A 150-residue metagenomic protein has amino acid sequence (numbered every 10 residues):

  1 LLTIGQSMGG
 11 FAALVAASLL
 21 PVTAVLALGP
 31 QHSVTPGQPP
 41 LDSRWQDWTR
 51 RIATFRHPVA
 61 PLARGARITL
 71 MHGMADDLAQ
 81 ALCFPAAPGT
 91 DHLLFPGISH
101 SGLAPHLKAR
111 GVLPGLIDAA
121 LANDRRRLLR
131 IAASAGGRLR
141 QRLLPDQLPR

Functional and structural regions predicted by a protein language model:
L1-T3, V25: Conserved alpha/beta-hydrolase fold motif
G5-A17: Glycine-rich nucleophile elbow surrounding the catalytic serine of serine-hydrolase chemistry
G10-A12, S33-P36, L78: Short, well-ordered, mixed-charge alpha-helical segments that flank or form enzyme active sites
A12, P61-G73, A132-Q147: Electropositive, surface-exposed helix/loop patches at the edges of structured domains that serve as adaptable
V15-V25: Conserved hydrolase catalytic core segment
L26-Q38, G73: Active-site nucleophile loop of the alpha/beta-hydrolase fold
Q38-H106: The feature captures the conserved acid-bearing segment of alpha/beta-hydrolase catalytic domains
T90-P149: C-terminal catalytic histidine-bearing segment of alpha/beta-hydrolase fold enzymes
